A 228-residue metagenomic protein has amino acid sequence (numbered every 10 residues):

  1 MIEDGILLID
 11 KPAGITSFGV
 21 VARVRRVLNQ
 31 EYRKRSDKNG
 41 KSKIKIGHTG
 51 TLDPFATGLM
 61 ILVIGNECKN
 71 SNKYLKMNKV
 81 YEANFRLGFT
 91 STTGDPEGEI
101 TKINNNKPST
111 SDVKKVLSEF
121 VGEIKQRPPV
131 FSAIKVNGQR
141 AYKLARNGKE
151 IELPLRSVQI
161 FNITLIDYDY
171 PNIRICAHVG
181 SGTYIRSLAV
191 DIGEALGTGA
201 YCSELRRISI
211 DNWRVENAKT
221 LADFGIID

Functional and structural regions predicted by a protein language model:
M1-D228: Catalytic/RNA-binding core of pseudouridine synthases
